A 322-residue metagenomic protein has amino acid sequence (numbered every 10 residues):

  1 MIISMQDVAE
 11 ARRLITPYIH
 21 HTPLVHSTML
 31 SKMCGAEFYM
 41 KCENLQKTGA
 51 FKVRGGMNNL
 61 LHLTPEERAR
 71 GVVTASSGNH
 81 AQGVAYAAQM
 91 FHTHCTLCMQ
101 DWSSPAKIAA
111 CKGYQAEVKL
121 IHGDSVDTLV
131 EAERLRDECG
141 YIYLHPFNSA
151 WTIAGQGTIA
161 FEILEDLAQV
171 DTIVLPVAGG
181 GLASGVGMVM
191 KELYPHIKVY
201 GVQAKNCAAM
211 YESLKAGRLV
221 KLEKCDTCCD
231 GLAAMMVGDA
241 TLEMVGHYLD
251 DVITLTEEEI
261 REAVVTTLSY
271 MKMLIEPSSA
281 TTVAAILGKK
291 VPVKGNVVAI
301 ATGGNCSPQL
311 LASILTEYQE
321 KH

Functional and structural regions predicted by a protein language model:
M1-H322: PLP-dependent amino-acid enzyme catalytic core
